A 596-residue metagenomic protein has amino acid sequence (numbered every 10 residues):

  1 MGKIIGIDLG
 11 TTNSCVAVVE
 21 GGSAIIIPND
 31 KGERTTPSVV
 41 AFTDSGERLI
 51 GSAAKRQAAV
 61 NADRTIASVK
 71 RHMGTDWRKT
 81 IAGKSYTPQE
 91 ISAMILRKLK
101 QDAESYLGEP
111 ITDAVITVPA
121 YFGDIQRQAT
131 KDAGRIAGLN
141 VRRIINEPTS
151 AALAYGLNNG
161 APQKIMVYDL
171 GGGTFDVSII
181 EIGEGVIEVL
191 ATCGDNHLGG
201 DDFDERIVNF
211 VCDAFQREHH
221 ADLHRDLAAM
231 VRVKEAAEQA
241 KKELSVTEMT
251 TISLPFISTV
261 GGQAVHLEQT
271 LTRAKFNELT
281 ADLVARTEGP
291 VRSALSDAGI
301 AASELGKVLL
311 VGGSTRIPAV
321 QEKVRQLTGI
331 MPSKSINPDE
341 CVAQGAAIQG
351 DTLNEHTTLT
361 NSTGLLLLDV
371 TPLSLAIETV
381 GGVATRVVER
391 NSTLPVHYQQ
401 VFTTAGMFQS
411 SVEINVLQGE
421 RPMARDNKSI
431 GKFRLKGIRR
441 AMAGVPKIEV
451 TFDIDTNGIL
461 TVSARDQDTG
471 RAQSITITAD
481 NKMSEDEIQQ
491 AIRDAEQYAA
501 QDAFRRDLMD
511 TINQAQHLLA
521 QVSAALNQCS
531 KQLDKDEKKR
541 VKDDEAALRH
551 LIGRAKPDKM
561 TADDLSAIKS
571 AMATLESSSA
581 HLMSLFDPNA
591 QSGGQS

Functional and structural regions predicted by a protein language model:
M1-T75, K79-S85, M94, Q101-S596: Oxyanion-binding/catalytic loops of NTP- or PPi-dependent enzymes
